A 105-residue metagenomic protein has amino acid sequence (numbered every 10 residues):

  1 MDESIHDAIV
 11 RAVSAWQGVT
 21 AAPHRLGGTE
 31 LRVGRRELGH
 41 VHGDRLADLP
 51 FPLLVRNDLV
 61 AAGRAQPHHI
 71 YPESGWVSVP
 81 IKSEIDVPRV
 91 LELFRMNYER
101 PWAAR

Functional and structural regions predicted by a protein language model:
M1-R105: Charge-dense, helix-prone N-terminal extensions
